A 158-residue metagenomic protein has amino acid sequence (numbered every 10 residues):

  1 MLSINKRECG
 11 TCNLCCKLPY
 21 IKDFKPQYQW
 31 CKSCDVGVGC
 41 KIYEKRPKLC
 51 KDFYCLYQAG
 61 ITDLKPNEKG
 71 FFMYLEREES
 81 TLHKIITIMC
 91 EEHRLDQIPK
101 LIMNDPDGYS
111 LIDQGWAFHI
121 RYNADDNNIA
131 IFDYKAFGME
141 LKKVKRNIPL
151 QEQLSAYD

Functional and structural regions predicted by a protein language model:
M1-D158: Short loop/turn segments that flank or connect secondary-structure elements
